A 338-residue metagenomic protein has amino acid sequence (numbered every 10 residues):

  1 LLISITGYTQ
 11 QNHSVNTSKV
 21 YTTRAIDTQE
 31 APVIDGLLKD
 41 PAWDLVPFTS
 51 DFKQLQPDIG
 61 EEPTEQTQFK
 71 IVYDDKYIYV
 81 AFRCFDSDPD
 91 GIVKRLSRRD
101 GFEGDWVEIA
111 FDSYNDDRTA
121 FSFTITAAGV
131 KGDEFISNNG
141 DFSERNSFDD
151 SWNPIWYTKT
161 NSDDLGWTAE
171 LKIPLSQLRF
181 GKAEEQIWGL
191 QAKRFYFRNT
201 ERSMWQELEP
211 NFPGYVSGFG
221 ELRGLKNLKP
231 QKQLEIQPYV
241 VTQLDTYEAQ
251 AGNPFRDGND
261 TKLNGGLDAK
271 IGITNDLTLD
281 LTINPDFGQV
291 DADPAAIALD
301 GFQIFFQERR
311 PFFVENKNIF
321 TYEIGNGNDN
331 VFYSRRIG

Functional and structural regions predicted by a protein language model:
L1-Y8: Hydrophobic h-region of N-terminal signal peptides that target proteins for export in Gram-negative bacteria
T9-G338: Structural preference for beta-rich elements and adjacent junctions enriched in aromatics
